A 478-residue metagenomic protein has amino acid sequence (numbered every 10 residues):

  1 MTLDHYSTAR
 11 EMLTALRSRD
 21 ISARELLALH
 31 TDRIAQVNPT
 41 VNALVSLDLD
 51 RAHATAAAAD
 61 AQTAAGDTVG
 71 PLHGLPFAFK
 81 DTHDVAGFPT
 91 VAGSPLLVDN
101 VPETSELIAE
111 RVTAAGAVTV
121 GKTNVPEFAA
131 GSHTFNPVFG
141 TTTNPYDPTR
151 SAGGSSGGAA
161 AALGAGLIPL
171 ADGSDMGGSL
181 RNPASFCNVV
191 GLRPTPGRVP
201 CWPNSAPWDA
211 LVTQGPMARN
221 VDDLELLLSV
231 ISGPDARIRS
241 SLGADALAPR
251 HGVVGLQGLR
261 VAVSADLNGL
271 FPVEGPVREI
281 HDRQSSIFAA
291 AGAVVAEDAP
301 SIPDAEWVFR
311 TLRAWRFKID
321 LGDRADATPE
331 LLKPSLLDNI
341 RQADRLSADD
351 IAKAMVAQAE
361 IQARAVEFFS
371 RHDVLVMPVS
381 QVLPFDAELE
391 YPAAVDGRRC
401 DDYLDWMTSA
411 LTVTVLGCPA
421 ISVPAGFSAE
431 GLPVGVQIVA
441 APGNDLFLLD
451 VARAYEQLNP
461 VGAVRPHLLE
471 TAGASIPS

Functional and structural regions predicted by a protein language model:
M1-A54, A290-A291, V464-S478: An N-terminal boundary/leader segment
R19, H30, G74, A114 (+2 more regions): Glycine-rich, small-residue loops and helix-cap segments that act as flexible hinges at active-site edges
A23-A28, A57, P249, G275-A299 (+2 more regions): Acyltransferase
T68-V91, V118-G121, V125, A130 (+1 more regions): Conserved small-residue hinge/capping positions at short loops/turns that sit at secondary-structure boundaries within
L72-A92, G255-S264, A296, L312-V366 (+2 more regions): Short helix-loop capping/hinge segments that flank enzyme active sites or metal/cofactor-binding pockets
A86-D99, A165: DPxDG-like acidic metal-binding loop motif
T104-I231, D235, T414-G435: Short glycine/serine-rich loop segments
R193-R283, L458-S478: A short helix-breaking turn/cap at a secondary-structure junction
